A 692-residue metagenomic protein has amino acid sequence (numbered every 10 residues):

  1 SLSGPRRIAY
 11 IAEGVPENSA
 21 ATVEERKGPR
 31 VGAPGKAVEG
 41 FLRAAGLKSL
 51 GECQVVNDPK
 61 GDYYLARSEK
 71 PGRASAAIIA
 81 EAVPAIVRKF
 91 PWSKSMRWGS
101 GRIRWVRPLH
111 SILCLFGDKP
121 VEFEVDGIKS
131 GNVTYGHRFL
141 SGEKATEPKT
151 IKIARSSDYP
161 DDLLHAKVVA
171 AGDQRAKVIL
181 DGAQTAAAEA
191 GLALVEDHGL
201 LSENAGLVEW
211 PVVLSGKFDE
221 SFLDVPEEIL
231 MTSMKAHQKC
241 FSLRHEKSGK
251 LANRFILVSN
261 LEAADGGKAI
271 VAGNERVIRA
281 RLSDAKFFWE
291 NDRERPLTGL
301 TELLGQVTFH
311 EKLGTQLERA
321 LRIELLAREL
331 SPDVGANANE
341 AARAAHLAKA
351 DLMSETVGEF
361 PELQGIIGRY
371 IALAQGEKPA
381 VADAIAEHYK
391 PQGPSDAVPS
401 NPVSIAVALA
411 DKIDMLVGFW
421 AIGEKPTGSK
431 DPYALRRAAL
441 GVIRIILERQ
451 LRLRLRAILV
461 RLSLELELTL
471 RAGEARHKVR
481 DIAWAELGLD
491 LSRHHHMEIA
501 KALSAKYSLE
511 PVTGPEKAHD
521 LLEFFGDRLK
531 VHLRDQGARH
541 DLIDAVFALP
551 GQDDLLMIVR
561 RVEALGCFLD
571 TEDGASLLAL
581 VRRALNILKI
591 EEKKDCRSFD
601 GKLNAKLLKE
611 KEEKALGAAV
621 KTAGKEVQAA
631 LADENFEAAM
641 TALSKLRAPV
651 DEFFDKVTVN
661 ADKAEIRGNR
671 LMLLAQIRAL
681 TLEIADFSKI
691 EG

Functional and structural regions predicted by a protein language model:
S1-G692: Amphipathic alpha-helical "coupling" segments that flank catalytic cores
